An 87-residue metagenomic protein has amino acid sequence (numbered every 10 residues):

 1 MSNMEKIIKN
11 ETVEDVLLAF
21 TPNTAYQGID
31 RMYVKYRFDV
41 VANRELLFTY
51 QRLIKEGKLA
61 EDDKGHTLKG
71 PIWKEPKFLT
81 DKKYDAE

Functional and structural regions predicted by a protein language model:
S2-F38: Short amphipathic alpha-helical interface segments
E11, F20-N23, F48, H66 (+1 more regions): Intrinsically disordered/low-complexity terminal segments and short unstructured peptides
D39-K55: Short amphipathic alpha-helical interaction segments
I54-G65: A short, conserved structural fragment
H66-E75: Minor-groove-contacting beta-hairpin "wing" of winged helix-turn-helix DNA-binding domains
K74-E87: Short, amphipathic alpha-helical interaction segments positioned at domain boundaries
